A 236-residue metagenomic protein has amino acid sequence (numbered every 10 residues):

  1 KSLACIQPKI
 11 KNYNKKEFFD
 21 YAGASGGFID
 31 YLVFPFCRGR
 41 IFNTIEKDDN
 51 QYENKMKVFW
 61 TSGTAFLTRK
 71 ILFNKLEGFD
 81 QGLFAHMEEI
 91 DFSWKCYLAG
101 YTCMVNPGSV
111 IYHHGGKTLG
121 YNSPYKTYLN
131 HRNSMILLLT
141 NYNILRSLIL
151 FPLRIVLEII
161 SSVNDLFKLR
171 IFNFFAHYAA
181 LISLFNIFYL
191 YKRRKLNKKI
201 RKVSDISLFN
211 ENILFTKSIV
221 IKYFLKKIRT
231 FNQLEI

Functional and structural regions predicted by a protein language model:
K1-P35: Conserved donor NDP-sugar-binding/catalytic core segment of glycosyltransferases
I6-P8, V33, R69, F73 (+3 more regions): Generic structural signal for small/hydrophobic residues in well-ordered secondary structure, especially within
P8, G26-V58, N74: Short, flexible, basic/aromatic active-site loop/helix in glycosyltransferases
K11-Y13, F73, V110-I111, L157: Short, solvent-exposed loop/turn segments at secondary-structure junctions
N14-K16, G39, L76-E77, W94 (+2 more regions): Activation segment
T44-V58, K192-I236: Glycine-rich phosphate/pyrophosphate-binding loop and adjacent beta-alpha nucleotide/cofactor-binding cores
E53-V110: A short, conserved alpha-helix in the catalytic core of glycosyltransferases
T102-L214, S218: Active-site-adjacent helix/loop segment of glycosyltransferases that harbors family-specific signature motifs
